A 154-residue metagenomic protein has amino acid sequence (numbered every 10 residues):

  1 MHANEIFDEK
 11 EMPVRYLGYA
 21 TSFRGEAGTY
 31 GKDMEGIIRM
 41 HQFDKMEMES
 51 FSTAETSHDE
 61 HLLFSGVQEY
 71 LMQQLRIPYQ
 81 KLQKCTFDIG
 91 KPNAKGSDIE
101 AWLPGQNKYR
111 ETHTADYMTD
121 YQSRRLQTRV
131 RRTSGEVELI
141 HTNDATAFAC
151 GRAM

Functional and structural regions predicted by a protein language model:
M1-M154: TRNA-recognition modules of translation machinery and tRNA-sensing kinases, especially anticodon-binding
